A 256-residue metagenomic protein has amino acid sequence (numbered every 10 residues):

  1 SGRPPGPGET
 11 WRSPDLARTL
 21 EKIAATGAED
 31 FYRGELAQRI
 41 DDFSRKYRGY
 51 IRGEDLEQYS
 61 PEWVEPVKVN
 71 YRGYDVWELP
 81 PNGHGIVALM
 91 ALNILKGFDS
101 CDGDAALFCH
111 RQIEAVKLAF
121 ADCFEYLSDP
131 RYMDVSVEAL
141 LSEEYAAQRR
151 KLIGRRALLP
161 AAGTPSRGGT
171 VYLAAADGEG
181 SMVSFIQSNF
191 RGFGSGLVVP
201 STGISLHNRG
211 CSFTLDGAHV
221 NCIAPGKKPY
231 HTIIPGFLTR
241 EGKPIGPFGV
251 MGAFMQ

Functional and structural regions predicted by a protein language model:
S1-G27, F31-R33, A37-G83, L141 (+2 more regions): Noncatalytic scaffold domains of N-terminal-nucleophile
D15-K22, N93-I94, A176-F185: Active-site-proximal alpha-helical segments within enzyme catalytic domains
Y50-R52, S181-G246, A253-F254: Active-site rim segments in enzyme catalytic domains, especially the processed small/beta chain of N-terminal
W63, R167-T170, H231-I233: Short, small/polar residue-rich loop motifs at catalytic or cofactor-binding pockets
W77-G85, T170-A174, I186-L197, V250-Q256: Glycine-rich phosphate/pyrophosphate-binding beta-alpha loops
G85-D99, L238-G246, A253-Q256: M16/insulysin-pitrilysin zinc metalloprotease superfamily fold
D99-N189, S201-T202, R209: Internal maturation/activation junctions in enzymes
